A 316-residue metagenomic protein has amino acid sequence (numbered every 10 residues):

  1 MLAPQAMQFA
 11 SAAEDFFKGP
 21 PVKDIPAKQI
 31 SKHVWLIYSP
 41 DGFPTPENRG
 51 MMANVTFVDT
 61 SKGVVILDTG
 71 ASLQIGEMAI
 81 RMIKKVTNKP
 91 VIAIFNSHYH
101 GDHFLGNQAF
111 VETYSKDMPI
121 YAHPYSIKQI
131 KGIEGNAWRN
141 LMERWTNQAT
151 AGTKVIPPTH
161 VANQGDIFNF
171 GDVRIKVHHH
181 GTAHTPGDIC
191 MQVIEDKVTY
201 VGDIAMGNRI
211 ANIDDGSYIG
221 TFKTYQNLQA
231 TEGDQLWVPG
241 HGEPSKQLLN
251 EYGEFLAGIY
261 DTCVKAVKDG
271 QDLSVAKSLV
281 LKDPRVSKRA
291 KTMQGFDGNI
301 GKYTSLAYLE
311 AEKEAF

Functional and structural regions predicted by a protein language model:
M1-S11: N-terminal export signals
E14-D15, A230-E232, S245-F316: Accessory terminal helices/loops
A27-I30, V58, G165-F170, W237: Short acidic-hydrophobic surface loop/beta-edge motif
K32-K84, I189-G202: Conserved beta-strand hairpin/beta-sheet module of binuclear metal-dependent hydrolase folds, prominently
H33, V58, D68, I83 (+10 more regions): Divalent metal-coordination and catalytic microenvironments
I37-M51, G132, R139, N208-Y218: Acidic/histidine-rich helix-loop elements that form or flank divalent-metal/phosphate-binding sites at the catalytic
G63-V65, A71-L73, I167, R174-K265: Metallo-beta-lactamase
R81-N163, I167: Active-site HxH/HxHxD metal-binding segment of metal-dependent hydrolases
